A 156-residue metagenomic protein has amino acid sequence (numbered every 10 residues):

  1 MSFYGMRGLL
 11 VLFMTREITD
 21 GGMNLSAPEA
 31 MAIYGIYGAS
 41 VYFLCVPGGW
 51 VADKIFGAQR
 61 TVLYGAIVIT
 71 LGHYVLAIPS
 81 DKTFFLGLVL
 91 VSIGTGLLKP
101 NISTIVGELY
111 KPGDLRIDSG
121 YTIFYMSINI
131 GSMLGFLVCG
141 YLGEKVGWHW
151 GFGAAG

Functional and structural regions predicted by a protein language model:
Y4, S92-S103, G131-M133: Small-residue-rich segments within alpha-helical transmembrane domains of MFS-like 12-TM solute carriers
G8-E29: Short amphipathic helix-loop junctions that connect adjacent transmembrane helices in Major Facilitator Superfamily/SLC
L10, L97-G113: Intracellular juxtamembrane helix-capping segments at the cytosolic ends of symmetry-related transmembrane helices
M14-T15, V51-D53, V138-G147: Interfacial helix-cap and linker-helix signal at transmembrane-aqueous boundaries of multi-pass secondary transporters
M31-D53, K99, M133: Central cavity-lining transmembrane alpha-helices of secondary-active solute carriers, predominantly the Major
V41, R116-E144, W150-G156: Glycine-rich segments within core transmembrane alpha-helices of 12-TM secondary carriers
K54-A66, G113-D114: Cytoplasmic membrane-interface "Motif A"-like loop-to-helix N-cap segments of 12-TM Major Facilitator Superfamily
Y64-L86: C-terminal ends and interior cores of transmembrane alpha-helices in multi-pass membrane transporters/permeases
